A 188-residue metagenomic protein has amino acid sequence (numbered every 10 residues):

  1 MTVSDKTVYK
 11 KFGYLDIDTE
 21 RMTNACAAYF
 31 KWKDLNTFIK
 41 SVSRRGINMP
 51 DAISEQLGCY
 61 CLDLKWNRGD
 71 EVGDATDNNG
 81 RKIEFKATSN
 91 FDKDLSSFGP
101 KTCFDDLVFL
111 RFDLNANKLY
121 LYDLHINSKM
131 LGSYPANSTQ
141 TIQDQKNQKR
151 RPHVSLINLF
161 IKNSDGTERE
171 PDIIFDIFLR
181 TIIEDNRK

Functional and structural regions predicted by a protein language model:
M1-N79, K86-K188: Nucleic-acid endonuclease domains
